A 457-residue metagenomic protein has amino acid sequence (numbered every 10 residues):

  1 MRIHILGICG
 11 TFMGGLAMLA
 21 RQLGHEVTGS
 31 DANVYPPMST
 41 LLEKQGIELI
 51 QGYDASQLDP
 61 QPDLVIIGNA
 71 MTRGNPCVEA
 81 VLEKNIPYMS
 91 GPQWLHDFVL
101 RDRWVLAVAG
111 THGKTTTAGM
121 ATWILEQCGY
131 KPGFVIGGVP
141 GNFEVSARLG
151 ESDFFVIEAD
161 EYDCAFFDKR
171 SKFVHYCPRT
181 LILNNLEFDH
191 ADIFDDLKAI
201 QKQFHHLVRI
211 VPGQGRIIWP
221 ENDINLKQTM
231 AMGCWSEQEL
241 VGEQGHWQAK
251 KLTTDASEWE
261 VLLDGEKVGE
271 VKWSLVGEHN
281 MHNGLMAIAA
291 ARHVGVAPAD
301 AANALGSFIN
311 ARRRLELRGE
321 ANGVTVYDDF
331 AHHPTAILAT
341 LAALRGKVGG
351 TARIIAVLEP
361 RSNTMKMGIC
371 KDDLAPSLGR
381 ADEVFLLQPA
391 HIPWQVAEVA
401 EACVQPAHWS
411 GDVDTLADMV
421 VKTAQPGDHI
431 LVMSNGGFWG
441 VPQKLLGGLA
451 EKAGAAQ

Functional and structural regions predicted by a protein language model:
M1-V34, M38, E43-L49, Q61 (+7 more regions): ATP-dependent carboxylate-amine ligase
L19-L23, E43, Q57-P60, N69 (+2 more regions): Phosphate-binding loop of NTP-binding sites
S30, G52, G91, V135 (+5 more regions): Generic beta-sheet signal
A32, A159-C164, N185-L186, E221 (+3 more regions): Generic detector of well-ordered alpha-helical packing
A32-Y35, Y53-A55, M71-R73, E221-N225 (+2 more regions): Short, polar loop motifs at secondary-structure junctions
I50-Y53, G91-H96, F134-G138, G233-T254 (+4 more regions): Beta-strand->loop->alpha-helix junctions that form or flank phosphate-binding loops in nucleotide-handling enzymes
K251-K267: Acidic-glycine-rich active-site phosphate/pyrophosphate-binding loop
